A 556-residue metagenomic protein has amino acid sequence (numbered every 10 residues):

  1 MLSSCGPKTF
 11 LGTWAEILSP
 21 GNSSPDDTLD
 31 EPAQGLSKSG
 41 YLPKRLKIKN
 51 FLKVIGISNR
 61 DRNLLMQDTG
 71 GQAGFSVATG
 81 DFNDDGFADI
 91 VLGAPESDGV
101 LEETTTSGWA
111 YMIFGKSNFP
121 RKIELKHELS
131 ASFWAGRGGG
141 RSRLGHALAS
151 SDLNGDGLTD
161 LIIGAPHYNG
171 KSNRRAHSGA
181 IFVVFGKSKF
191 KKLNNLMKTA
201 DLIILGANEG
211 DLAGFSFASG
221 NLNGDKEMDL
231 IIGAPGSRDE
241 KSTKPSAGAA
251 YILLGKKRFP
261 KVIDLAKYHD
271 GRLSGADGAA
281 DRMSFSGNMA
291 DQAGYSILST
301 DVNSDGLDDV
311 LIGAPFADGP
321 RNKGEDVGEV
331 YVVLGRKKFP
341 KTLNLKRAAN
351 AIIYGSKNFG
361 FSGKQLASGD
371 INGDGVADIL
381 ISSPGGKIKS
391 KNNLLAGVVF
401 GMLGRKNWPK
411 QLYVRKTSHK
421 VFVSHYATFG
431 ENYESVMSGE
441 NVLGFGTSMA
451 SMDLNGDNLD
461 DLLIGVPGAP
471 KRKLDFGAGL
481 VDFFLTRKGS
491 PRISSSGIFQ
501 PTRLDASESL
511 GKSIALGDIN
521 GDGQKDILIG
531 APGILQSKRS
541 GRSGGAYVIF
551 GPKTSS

Functional and structural regions predicted by a protein language model:
L2-S4: C-terminal motif of bacterial Sec signal peptides marking the signal peptidase cleavage site
G6-K8: Bacterial signal peptide processing site
F10-Q72, W109-R143, A180-L212, I252-Q292 (+4 more regions): Blade-edge motifs of beta-propeller repeat domains
G74-F87, G145-L158, G214-E227, G294-L307 (+4 more regions): Beta-propeller blade termini
I90-A94, L161-A165, L230-A234, V310-A314 (+3 more regions): Hydrophobic beta-strand segments that make up the repeating blades of beta-propeller and related beta-repeat
S97-L101, Y168-S172, S237-K241, A317-R321 (+3 more regions): Short glycine/acidic-enriched loop and turn motifs that connect beta-strands
T104-W109, R175-A180, K244-A249, G324-E329 (+3 more regions): A detector of repeated loop/turn-to-beta-strand junctions in beta-rich toroidal repeat architectures
S513-L516, I527-S556: Blade-level signature of beta-propeller repeat domains, shared across WD40, Kelch, NHL, RCC1 and BNR/Asp-box propellers
